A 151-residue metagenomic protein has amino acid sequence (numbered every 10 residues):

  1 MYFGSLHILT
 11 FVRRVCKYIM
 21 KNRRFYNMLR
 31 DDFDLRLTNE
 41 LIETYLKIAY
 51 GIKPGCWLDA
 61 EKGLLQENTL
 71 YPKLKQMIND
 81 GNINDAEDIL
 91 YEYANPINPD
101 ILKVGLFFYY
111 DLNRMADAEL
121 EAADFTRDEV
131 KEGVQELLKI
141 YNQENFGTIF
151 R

Functional and structural regions predicted by a protein language model:
F3-L9: Short hydrophobic targeting helices and cationic amphipathic motifs that mediate membrane/organellar targeting
T10-V12, K21: Serine/threonine-rich, low-complexity intrinsically disordered segments
K21-E87, Y91-N98, A118, D128-R151: N-terminal alpha-helical interaction modules that lie
P72-K73, G105-L112: Structural register within alpha-helical repeat arrays
L120-A123: Charged, low-complexity interaction regions
